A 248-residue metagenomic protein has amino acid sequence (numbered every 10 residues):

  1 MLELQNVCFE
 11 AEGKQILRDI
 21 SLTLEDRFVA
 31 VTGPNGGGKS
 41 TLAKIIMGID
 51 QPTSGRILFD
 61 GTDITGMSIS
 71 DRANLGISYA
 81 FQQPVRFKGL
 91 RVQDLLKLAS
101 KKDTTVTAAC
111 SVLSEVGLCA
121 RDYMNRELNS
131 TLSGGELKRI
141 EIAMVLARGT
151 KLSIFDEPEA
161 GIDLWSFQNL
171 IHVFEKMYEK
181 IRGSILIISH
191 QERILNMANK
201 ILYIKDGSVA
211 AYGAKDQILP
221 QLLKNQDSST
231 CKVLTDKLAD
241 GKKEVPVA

Functional and structural regions predicted by a protein language model:
L2, Q15-D19, L24: Conserved structural motif at the start of ABC-family nucleotide-binding domains
T32-N35: The feature captures the beta-strand-to-loop junction immediately N-terminal to the Walker
M47: Helix-to-loop junction immediately C-terminal to a conserved catalytic motif
G55-T62, A108: Conserved ABC transporter NBD signature motif
D63-S78: ABC ATPase NBD coupling module
Q83, G89-T105: Q-loop/switch helix immediately C-terminal to the Walker
I154-P158, W165: Walker B catalytic motif
S208-C231: Conserved beta-strand-loop-alpha-helix hinge in the C-terminal portion of ABC ATPase nucleotide-binding domains
